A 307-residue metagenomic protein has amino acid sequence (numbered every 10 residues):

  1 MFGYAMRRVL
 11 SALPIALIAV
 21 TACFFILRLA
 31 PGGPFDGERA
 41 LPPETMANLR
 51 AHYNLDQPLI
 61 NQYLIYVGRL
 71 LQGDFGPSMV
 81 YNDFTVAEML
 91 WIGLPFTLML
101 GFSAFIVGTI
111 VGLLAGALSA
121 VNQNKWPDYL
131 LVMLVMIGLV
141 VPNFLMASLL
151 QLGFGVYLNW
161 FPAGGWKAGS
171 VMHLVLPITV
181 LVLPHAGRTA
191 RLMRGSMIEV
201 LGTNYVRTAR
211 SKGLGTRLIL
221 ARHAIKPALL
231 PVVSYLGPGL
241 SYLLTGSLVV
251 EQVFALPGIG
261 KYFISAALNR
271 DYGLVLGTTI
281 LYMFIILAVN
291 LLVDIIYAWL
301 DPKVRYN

Functional and structural regions predicted by a protein language model:
F2-Y4, L90-P127, N143, A168-N307: Alpha-helical transmembrane segments of integral membrane proteins, especially multi-pass inner/plasma-membrane
M6-A12: N-terminal signal-anchor/signal peptide hydrophobic helix marking the start of the first transmembrane segment
A12, V20, E44, T109 (+5 more regions): Residue-level recognition of pore/gate-forming positions within transmembrane alpha-helices of multi-pass
I15-L64, V80, L158-L176: Hydrophobic alpha-helical transmembrane segments of membrane transport/permease proteins and related membrane-embedded
A22-L29, N54, Y66-G68, M133-P162 (+2 more regions): Membrane-water interface segments at the C-terminal ends of transmembrane alpha-helices in multi-pass inner-membrane
I26, A30, E38-P42, L71 (+10 more regions): Hydrophobic aliphatic residues
A51-I60, D74-V86, W166-S170, L181 (+1 more regions): Membrane-interfacial helix-loop-helix junctions in multi-pass membrane proteins
Q57-L113: An internal, D/E-rich "acidic patch" concept
